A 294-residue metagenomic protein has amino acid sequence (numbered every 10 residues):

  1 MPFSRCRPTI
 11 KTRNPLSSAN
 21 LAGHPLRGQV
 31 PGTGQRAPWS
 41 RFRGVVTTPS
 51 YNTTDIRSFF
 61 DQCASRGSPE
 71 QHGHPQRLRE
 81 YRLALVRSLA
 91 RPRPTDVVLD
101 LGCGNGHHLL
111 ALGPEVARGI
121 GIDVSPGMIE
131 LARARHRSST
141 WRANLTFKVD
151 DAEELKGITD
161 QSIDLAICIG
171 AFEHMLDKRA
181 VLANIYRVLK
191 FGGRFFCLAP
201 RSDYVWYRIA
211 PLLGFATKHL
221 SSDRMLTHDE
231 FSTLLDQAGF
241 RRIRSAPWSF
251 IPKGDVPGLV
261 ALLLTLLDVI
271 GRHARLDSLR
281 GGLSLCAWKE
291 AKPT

Functional and structural regions predicted by a protein language model:
W39-P92, V256, L266: Conserved class I S-adenosyl-L-methionine
H107-E154: Class I SAM-dependent methyltransferase SAM/SAH-binding core
E154-D160: Short conserved loop adjoining the S-adenosyl-L-methionine
I167: A conserved beta-strand element that flanks and buttresses the S-adenosyl-L-methionine
R179-F191: A short glycine-rich, Lys/Arg-flanked "PGG" loop and its adjoining helix->strand segment in the class I
F196-K218: Conserved class I S-adenosyl-L-methionine
A210-A216, I243-T294: A C-terminal cap/extension of S-adenosyl-L-methionine-dependent methyltransferases that defines the acceptor-substrate
L213-E230: Acceptor-substrate binding/catalytic loop of class I
